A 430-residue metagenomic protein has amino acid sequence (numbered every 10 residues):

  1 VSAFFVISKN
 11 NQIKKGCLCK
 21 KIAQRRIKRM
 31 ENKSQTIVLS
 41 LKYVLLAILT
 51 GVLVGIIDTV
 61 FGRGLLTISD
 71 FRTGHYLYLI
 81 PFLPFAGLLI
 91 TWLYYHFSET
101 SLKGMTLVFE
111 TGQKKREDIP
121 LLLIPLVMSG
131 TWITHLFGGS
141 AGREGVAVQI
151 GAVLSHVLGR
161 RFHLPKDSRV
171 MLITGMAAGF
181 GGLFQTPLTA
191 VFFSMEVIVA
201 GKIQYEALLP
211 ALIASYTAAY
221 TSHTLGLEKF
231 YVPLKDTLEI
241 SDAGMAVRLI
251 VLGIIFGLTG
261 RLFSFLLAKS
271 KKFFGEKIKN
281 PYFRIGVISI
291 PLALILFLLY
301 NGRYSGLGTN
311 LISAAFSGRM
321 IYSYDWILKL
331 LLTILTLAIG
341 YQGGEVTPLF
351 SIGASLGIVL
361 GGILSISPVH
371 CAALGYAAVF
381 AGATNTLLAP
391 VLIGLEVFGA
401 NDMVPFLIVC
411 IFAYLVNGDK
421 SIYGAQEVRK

Functional and structural regions predicted by a protein language model:
S2-F4, K9, I13, C19-K430: Alpha-helical transmembrane segments and immediately membrane-proximal extracytoplasmic
